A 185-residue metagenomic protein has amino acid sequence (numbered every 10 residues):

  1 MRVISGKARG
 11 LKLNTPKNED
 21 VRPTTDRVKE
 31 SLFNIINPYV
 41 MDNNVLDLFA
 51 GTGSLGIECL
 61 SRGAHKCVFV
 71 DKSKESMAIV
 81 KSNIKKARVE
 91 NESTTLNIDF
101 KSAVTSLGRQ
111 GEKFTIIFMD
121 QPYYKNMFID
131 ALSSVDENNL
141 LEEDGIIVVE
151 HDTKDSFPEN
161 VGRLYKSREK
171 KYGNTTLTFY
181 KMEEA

Functional and structural regions predicted by a protein language model:
M1-A185: Class I S-adenosyl-L-methionine-dependent methyltransferase catalytic core
